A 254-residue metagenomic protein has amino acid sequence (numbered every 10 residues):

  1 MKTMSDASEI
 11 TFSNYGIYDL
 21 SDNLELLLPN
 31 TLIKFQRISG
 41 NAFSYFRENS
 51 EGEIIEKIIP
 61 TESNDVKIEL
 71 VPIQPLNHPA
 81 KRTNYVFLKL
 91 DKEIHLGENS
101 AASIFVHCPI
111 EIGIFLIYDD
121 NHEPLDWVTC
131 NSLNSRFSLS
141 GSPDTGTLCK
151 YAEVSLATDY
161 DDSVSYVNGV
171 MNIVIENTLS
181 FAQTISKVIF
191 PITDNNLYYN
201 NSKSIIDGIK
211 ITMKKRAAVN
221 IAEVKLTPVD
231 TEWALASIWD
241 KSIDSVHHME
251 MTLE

Functional and structural regions predicted by a protein language model:
M1-E254: Interface-prone segments of viral and bacterial extracellular assemblies
